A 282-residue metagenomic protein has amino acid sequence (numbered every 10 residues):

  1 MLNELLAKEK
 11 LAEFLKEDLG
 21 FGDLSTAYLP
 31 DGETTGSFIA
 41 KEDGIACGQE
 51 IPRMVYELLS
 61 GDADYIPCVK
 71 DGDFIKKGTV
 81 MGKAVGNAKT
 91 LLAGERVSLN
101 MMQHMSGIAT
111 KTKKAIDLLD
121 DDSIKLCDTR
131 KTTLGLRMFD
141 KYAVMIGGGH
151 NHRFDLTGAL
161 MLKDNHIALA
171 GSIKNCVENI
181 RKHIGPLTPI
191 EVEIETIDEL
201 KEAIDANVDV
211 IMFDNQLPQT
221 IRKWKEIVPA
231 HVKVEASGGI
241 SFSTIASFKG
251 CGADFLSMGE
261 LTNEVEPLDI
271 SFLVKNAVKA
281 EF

Functional and structural regions predicted by a protein language model:
M1-L5, K279-F282: Short, low-complexity, intrinsically disordered N-terminal peptides in bacterial proteins
L2-A206, V210, R222-I227, H231-E235 (+2 more regions): Acidic/glycine-rich phosphate/pyrophosphate-binding loops and surrounding catalytic core that coordinate Mg2+
D214, V232-A236, N276-E281: Short, structured secondary-structure boundary patches
N215, G238, E260-L261: Short secondary-structure boundary segments
S237-G238, L256, L273: Cytosolic regulatory modules rich in charged/polar residues
E260-F282: Short, charged, intrinsically disordered terminal tails
